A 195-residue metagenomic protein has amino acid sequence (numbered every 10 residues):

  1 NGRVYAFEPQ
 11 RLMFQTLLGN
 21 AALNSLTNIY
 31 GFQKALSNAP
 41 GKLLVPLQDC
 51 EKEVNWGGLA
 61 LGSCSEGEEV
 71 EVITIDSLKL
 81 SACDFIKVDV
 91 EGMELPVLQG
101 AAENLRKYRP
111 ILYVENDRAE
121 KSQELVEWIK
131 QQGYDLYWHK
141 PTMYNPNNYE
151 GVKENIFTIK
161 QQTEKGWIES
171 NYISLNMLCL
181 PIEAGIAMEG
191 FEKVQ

Functional and structural regions predicted by a protein language model:
N1-Q195: Phosphate/nucleotide-binding beta-alpha loop and adjacent structural elements of enzyme active sites
